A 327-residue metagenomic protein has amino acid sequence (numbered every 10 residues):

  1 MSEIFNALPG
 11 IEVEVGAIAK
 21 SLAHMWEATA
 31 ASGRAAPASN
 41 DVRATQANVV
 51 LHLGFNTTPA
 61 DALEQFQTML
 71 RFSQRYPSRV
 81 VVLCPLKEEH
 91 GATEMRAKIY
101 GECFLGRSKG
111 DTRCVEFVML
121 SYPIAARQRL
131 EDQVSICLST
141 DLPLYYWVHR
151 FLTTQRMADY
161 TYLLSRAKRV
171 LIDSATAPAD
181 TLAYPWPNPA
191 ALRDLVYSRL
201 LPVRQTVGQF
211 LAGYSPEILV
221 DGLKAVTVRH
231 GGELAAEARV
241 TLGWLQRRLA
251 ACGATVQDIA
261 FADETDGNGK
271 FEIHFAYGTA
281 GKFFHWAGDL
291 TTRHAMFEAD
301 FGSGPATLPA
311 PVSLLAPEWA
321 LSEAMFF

Functional and structural regions predicted by a protein language model:
M1-I11, S21, M25-N40, T45-A47 (+5 more regions): C-terminal structured domains
M1-Y146: An N-terminal, globular interaction/scaffold subdomain
T57-A60, L234-A236, G278-A287: Short, surface-exposed beta-strand/loop "edge" segments at domain boundaries and coil↔beta transitions
A62, T93, L130, Q155-A158 (+1 more regions): A short acidic (Asp/Glu
T68-R71, V134-I136, T161-L164, L242-Q246: Short, solvent-exposed amphipathic alpha-helical segments in soluble enzyme and RNA/protein-processing domains
R79-E88, W147-R150, S174-T176, C252-D266: A generic structural motif
E116-S215: Conserved, well-structured core segments that form the ligand-binding/active-site neighborhood of functional domains
A177, L182-K270: A contiguous, surface-oriented mixed alpha/beta subdomain in the mid-to-C-terminal portion of proteins that forms
